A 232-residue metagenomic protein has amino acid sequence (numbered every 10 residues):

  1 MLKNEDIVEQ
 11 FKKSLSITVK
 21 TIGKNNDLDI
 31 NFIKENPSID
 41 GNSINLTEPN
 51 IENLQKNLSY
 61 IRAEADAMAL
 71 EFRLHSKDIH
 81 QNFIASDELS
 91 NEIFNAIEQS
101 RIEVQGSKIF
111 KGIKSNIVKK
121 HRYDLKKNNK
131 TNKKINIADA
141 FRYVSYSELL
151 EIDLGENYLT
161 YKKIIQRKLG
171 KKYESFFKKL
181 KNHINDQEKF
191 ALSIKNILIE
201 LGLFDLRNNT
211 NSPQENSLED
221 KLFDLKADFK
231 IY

Functional and structural regions predicted by a protein language model:
M1-N185: Basic/hydrophobic alpha-helical interface regions
E148-Y232: Extended, regular secondary-structure scaffolds
